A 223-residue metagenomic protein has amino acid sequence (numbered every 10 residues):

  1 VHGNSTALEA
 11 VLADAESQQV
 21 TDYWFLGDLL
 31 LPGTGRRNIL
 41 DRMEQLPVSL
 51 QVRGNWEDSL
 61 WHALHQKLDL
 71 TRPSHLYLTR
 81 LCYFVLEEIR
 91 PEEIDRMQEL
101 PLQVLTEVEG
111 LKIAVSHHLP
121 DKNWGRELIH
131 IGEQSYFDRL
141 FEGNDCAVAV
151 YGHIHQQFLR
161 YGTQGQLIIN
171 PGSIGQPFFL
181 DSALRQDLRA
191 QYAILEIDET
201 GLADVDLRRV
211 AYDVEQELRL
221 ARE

Functional and structural regions predicted by a protein language model:
V1-L46: N-terminal active-site segment of His-dependent metallophosphoesterases
H2-A7, L31-T34, W56-W61, V150-G162 (+1 more regions): Active-site environment of divalent metal-dependent phosphoester hydrolases
A15-V20, V108-E109, E142-D145, I194 (+1 more regions): Glycine-rich phosphate-binding loop signature in dinucleotide/nucleotide-binding domains
Y23-D28, P32, L50-N55, S116 (+2 more regions): Active-site neighborhood of phospho(di)ester-bond hydrolases with catalytic His/Asp-centered motifs
L40, L46-L105, L128-L140, D145: Active-site neighborhood of divalent metal-dependent phosphoester bond hydrolases
Q103-I131: Divalent-metal (Mg2+/Mn2+/Ca2+)-assisted nucleotide/phosphate chemistry catalytic cores
Q134-G162, Q166-I169: Anionic-ligand binding region
Y161-E223: Acidic, His/Gly-rich catalytic cores of divalent-metal-dependent hydrolytic chemistry
